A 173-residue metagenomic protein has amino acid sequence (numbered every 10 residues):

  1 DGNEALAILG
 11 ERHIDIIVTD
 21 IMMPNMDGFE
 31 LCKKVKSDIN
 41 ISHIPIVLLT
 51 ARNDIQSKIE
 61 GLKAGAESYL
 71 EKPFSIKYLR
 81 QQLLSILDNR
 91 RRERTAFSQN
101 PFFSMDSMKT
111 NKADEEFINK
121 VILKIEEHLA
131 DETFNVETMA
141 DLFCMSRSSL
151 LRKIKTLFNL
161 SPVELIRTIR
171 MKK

Functional and structural regions predicted by a protein language model:
D1-I16: Acidic, metal-coordinating helix/loop segments flanking the phosphotransfer/catalytic sites of two-component signaling
M23, V35: Receiver (REC) domain active-site loop signature in two-component systems and cognate sites in sensor histidine kinases
L70-K72: A Lys-centered signature of the CheY-like receiver
F74-L83, L87, T95: C-terminal output helix
V136-L165: Basic/polar phosphate-binding segments, predominantly the helix-turn-helix DNA-binding elements of transcriptional
